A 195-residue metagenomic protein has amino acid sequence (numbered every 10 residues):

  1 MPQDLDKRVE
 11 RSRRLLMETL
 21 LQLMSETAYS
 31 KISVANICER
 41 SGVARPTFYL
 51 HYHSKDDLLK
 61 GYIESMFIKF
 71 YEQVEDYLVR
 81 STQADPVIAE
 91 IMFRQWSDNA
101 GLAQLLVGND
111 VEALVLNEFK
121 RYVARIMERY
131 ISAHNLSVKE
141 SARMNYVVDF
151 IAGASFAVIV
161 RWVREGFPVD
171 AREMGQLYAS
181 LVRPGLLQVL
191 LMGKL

Functional and structural regions predicted by a protein language model:
M1-V9, L190-L195: N-terminal intrinsically disordered/low-complexity leader segments
L5, S12-L15, R143: N-terminal positioning helix adjacent to the helix-turn-helix/winged-helix DNA-binding module
R11-Q22, E26, R40, D57-Y77 (+3 more regions): Alpha-helical structural segments
L23-D57: Helix-turn-helix
M66-Q73, N99, A103, I126-H134 (+2 more regions): A short secondary-structure junction motif
T82-G101, D149, R172, Q176: Amphipathic alpha-helical segments that line or abut small-molecule/effector binding pockets and mediate allosteric
V87, E112-N135, N145-G153, S180 (+1 more regions): Amphipathic alpha-helical packing segments from all-alpha helical-bundle domains
S132, G153, R161-L195: C-terminal peripheral helix-coil segments that are non-catalytic and often amphipathic
